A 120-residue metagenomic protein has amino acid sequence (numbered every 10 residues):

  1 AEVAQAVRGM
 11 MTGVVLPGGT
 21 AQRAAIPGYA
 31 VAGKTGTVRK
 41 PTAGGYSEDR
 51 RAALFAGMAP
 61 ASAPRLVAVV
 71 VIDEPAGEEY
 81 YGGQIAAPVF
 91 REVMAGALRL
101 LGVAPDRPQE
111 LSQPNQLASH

Functional and structural regions predicted by a protein language model:
E2, R8-G102: Active-site beta-strand/loop architecture of penicillin-binding DD-peptidases
A104-H120: Short, highly charged C-terminal tails/helix-capping segments
